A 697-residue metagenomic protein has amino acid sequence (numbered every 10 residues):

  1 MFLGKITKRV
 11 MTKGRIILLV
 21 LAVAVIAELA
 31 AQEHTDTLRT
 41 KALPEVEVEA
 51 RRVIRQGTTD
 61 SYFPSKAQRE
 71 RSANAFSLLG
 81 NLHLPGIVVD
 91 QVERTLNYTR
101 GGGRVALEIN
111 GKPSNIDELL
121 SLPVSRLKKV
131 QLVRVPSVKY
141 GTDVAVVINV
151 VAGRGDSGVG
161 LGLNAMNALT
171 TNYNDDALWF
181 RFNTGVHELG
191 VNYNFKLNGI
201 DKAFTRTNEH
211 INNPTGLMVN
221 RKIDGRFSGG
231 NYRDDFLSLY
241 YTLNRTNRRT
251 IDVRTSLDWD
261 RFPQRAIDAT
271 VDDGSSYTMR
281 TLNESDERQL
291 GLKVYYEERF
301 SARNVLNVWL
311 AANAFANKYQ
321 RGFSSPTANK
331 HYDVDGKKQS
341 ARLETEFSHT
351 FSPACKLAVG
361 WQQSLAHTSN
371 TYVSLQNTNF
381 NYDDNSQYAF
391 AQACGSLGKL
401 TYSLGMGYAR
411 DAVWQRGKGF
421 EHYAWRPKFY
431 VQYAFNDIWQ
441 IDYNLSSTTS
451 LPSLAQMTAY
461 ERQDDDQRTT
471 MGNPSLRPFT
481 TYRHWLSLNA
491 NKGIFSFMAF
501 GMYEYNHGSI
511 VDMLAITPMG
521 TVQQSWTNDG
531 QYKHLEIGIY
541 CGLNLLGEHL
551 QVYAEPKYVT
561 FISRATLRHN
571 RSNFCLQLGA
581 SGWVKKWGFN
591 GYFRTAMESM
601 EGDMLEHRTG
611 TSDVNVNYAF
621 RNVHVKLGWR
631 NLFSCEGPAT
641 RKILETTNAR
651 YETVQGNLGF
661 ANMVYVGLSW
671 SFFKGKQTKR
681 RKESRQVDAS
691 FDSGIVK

Functional and structural regions predicted by a protein language model:
E33-Q68, V92-E93: Short, acidic, small-residue-rich periplasmic hinge/interaction motif at the N-terminus of Gram-negative outer-membrane
E45-E47, A75-G80, R94-N97, D117 (+2 more regions): N-terminal periplasmic accessory domains that precede and gate Gram-negative outer-membrane beta-barrel machines
F76-K112: Extracytoplasmic beta-strand/coil segments of soluble accessory domains associated with Gram-negative outer-membrane
G111-S137, L178-F180, L239: Short acidic/polar hinge/loop motifs at secondary-structure boundaries that mediate gating or recognition
A165-L169, T184, F195-G199, L257-P263 (+15 more regions): Transmembrane beta-strands of outer-membrane beta-barrel pores
D234-F262, R280-K418, A424, A434 (+2 more regions): Face-selective signature of the C-terminal outer-membrane beta-barrel domain
S340-R342, Y388, N473, R477 (+3 more regions): Outer membrane beta-barrel strand-and-loop segments of large Gram-negative receptors, especially TonB-dependent
G419-F420, D437-W439, T449-M498, Y505 (+2 more regions): Outer-membrane beta-barrel signature, preferentially recognizing the C-terminal barrel domain of Gram-negative
